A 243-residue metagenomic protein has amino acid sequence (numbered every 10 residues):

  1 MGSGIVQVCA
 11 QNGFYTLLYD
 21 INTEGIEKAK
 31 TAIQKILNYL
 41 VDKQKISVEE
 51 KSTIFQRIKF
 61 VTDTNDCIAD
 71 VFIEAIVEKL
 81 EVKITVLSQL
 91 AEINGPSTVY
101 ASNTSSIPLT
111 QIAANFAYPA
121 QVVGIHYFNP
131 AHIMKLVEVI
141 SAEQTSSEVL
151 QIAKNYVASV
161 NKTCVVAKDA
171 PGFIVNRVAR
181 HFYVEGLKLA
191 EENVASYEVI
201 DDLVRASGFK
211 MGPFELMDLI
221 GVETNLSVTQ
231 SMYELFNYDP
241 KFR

Functional and structural regions predicted by a protein language model:
G2-R243: N-terminal glycine-rich phosphate-binding loop for ADP-containing cofactors
